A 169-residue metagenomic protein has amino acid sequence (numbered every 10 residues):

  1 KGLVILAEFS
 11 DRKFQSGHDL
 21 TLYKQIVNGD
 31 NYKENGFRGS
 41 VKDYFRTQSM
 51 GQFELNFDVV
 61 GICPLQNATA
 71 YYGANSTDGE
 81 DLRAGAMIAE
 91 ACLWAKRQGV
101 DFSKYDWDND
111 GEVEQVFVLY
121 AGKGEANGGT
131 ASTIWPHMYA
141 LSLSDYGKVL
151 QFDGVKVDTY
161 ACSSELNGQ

Functional and structural regions predicted by a protein language model:
K1-Q169: Active-site-proximal segment of zinc-dependent metalloprotease catalytic domains
